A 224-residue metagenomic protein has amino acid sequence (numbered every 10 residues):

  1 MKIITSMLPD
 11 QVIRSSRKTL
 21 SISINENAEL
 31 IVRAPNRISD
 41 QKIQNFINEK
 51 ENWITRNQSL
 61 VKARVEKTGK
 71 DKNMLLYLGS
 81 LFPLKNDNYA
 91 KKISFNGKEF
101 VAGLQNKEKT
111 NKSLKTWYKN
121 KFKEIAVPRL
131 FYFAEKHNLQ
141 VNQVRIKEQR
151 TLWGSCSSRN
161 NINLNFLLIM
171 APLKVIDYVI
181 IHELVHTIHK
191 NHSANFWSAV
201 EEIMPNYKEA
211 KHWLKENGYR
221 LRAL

Functional and structural regions predicted by a protein language model:
M1-Y178, T187-L224: Active-site-proximal or metal-binding-adjacent scaffold patches in catalytic folds
E183: Walker B catalytic acidic pair
